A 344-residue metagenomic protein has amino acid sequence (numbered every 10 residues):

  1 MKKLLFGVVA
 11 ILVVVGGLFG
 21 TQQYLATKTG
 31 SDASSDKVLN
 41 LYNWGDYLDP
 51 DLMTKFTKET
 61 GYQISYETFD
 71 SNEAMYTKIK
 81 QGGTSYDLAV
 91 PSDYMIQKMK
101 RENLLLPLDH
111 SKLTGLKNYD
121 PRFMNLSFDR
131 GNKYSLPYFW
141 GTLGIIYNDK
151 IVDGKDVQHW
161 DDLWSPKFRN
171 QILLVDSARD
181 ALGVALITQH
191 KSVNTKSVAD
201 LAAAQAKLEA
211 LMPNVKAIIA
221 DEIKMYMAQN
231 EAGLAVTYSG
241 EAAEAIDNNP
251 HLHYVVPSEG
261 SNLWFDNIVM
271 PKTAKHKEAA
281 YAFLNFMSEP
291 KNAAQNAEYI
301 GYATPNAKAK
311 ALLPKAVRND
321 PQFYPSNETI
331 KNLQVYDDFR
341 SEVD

Functional and structural regions predicted by a protein language model:
M1-I11: N-terminal Sec-pathway targeting helices
G7, Q23-K98: Early extracytoplasmic/lumenal segment of secretory-pathway proteins
S85, V90-N214, I218-E231: Extracytoplasmic ligand-binding site segments that recognize negatively charged/polar headgroups
M95-K98, A228-Q229, G233-H251: A ligand-binding cleft/hinge motif common to bilobed small-molecule-binding domains
I146-I151, I187-T188, W264-H276, M287 (+1 more regions): A bilobed periplasmic-binding-protein/Venus flytrap-type ligand-binding module shared by bacterial periplasmic
L201-A210, N248-K272: Periplasmic-binding protein-like
P271-K331: Mature extracytoplasmic/periplasmic domains
S326-D344: Conserved C-terminal helix/tail region of periplasmic/extracytoplasmic solute-binding proteins
